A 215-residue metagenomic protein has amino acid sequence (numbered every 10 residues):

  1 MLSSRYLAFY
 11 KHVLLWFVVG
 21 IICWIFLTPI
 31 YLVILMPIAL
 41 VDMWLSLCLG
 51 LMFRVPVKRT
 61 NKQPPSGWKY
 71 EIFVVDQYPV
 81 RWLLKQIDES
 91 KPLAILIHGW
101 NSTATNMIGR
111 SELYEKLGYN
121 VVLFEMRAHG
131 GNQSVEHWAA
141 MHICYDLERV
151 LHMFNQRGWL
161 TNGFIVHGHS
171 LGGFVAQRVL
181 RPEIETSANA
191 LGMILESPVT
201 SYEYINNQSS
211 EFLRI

Functional and structural regions predicted by a protein language model:
M1-V75, P79-L83: An N-terminal hydrophobic leader/cap segment in hydrolases
Q86-L93: Proline/glycine-enriched tight loop/beta-turn segments at coil->beta junctions that connect or precede beta-strands
I95-G99: The conserved beta1-alpha1 loop
W100-L113: The serine-hydrolase catalytic nucleophile loop
E115-Q133: Conserved alpha/beta-hydrolase
H137-G158: Alpha/beta-hydrolase active-site loop
H167-G172, A176: Gly/Ala-rich beta-loop-alpha elbow adjacent to hydrolase catalytic centers
R178-I215: Hydrolase active-site cap/lid region
